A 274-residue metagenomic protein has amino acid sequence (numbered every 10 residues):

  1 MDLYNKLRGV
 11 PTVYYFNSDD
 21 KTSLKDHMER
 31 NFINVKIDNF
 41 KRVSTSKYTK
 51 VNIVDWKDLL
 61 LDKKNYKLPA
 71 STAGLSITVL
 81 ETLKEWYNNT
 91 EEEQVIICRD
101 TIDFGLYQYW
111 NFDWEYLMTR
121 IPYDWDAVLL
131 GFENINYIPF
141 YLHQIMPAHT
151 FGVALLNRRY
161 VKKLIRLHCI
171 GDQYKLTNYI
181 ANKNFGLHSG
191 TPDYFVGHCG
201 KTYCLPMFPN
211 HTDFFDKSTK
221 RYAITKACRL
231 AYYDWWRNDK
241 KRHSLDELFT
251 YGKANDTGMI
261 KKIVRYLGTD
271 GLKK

Functional and structural regions predicted by a protein language model:
M1-C98, I102-K274: An acidic/histidine-cluster motif and surrounding catalytic segment that typifies divalent-metal-assisted enzyme active
